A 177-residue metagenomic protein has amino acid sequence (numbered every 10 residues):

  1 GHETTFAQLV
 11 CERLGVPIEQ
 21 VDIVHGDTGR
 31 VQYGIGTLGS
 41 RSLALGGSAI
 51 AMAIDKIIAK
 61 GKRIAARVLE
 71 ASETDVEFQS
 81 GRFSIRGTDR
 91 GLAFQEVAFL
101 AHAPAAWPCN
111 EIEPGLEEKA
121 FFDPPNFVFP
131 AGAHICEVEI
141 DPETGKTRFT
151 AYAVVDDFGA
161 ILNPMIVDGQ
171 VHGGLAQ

Functional and structural regions predicted by a protein language model:
G1-Q177: Cofactor-binding beta-sheet edge motifs in enzyme active sites
